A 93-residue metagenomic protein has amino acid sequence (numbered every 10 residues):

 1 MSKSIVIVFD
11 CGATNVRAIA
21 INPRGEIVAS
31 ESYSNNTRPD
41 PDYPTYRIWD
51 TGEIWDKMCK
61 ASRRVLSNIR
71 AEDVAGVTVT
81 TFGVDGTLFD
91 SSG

Functional and structural regions predicted by a protein language model:
M1-G93: N-terminal glycine/serine-rich phosphate-binding loop of ATP-dependent small-molecule kinases, especially carbohydrate
